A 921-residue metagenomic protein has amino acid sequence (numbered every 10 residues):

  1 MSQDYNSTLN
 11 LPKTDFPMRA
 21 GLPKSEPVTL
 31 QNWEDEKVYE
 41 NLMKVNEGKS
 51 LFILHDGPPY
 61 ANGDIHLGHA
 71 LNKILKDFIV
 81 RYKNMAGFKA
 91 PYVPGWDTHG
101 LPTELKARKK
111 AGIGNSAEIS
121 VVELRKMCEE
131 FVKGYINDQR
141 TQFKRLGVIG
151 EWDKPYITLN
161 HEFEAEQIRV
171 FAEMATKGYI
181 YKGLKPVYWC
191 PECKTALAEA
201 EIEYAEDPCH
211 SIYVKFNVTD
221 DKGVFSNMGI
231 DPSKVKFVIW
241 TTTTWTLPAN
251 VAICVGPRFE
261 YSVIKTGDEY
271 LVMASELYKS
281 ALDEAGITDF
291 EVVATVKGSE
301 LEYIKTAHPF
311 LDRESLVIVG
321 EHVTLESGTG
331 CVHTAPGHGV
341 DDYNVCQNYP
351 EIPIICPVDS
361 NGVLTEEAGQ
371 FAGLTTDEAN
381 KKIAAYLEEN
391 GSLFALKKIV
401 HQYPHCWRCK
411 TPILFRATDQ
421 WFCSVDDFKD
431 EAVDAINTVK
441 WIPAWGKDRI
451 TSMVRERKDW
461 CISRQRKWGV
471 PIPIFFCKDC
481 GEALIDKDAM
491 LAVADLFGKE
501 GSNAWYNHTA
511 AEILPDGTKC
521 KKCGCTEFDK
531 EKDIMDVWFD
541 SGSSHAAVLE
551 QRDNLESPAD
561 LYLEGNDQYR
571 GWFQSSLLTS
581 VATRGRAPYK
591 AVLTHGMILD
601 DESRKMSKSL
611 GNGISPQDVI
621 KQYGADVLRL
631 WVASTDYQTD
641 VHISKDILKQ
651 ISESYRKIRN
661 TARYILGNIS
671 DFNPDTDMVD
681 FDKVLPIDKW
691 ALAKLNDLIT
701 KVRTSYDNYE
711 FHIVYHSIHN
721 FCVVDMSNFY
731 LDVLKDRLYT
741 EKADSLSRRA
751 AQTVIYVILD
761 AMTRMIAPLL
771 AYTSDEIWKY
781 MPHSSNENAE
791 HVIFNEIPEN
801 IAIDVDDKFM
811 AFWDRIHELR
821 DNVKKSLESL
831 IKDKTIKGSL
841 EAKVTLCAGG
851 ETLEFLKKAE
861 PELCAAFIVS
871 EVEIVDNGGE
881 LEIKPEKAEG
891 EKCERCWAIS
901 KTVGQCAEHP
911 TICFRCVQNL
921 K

Functional and structural regions predicted by a protein language model:
S2-D15, R19-L22, V28, N32-E36 (+17 more regions): Residue patterns forming the tRNA-binding/recognition surfaces of aminoacyl-tRNA synthetases and related DALR
K44-K106, I239-L247, V317-V345, Y349 (+3 more regions): N-terminal catalytic cores of NTP/NDP-binding nucleotidyl/phosphoryl-transfer enzymes
D97, V187, P191, A198-A205 (+8 more regions): Acidic, turn-prone loop/beta-hairpin segments
V187, Y403, I472-I474, G517 (+2 more regions): Residues immediately within or flanking Cys/His clusters that coordinate Zn2+ in small zinc-binding modules
C190, C406, C477, C520-C523 (+2 more regions): Short cysteine-rich clusters marking metal-coordination/redox-active sites
K194, Q465, G481, G524 (+2 more regions): Cys/His-coordinated zinc-binding microdomains
D220, E321, Y349-G362, R466-W468 (+1 more regions): Alpha-helical recognition segments enriched in aromatics with Gly/Pro capping that present substrate-recognition
A252-I253, F259-C331, V340, N344: Protease-associated
